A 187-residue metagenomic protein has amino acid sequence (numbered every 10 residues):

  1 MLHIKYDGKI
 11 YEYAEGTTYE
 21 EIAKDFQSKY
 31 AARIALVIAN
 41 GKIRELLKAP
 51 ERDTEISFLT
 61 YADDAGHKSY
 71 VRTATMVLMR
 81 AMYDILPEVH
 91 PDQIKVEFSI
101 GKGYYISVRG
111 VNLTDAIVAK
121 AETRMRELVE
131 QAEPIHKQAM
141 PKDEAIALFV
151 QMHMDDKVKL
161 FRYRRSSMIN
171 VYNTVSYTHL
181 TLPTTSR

Functional and structural regions predicted by a protein language model:
M1-T75, R80-I100, T123-R124: Ubiquitin-like/PB1-type beta-grasp interaction modules and other compact soluble beta-rich domains
K68, D115-A116, L180: Short helix/loop capping segments that flank catalytic or ligand/cofactor-binding pockets
H90-Q93, V129-A139: Short secondary-structure capping/junction motifs at helix and strand boundaries
F98-K102, R164-R165: Short, ordered beta-strand-loop transition motifs
K102-R109: A generic structural motif
R109-L113, K120, R124, P134-Y177: Active-site neighborhoods of enzyme catalytic cores
T178-T184: Conserved small/polar residues in nucleotide/adenosyl-binding loops
